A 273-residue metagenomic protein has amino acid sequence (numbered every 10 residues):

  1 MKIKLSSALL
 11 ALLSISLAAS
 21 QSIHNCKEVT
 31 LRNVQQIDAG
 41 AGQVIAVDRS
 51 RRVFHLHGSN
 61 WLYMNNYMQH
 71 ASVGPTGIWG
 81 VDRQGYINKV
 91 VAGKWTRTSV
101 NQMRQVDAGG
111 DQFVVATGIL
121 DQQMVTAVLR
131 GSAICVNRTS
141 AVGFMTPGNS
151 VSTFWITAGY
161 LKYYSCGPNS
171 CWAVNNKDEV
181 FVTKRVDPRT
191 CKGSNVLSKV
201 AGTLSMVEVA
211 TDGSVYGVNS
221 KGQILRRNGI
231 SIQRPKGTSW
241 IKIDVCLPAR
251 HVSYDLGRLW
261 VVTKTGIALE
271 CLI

Functional and structural regions predicted by a protein language model:
I3-S20: Cleavable N-terminal signal peptides of Sec/SRP-targeted secreted and luminal proteins
A18-Q36, R49-V73, R83-D111, Q122-C166 (+4 more regions): Trp- and S/T/G-rich repeat-edge/linker motifs of beta-rich repeat architectures
H24, G40-Q43: N-terminal beta-propeller domains
Q43-V47, G77-V81, Q112-G118, A127 (+5 more regions): Short beta-strand elements that form the blades of beta-propeller/WD-repeat-like and other beta-sheet-rich scaffold
